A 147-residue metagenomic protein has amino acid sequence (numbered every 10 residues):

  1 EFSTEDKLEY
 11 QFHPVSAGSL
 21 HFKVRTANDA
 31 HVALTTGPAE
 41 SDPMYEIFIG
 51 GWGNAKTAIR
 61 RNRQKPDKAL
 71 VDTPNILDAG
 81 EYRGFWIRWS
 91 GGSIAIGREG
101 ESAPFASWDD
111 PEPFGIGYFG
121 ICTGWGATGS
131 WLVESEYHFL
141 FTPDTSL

Functional and structural regions predicted by a protein language model:
E1-R61, D144-L147: Secretory/extracellular carbohydrate-interaction modules and structurally similar beta-sandwich "look-alikes"
H13-V15, L77-G80, F114: Surface-exposed coil/turn segments at beta-strand junctions on protein surfaces, enriched
A17-H21, A27-T35, E112-L147: Ligand-recognition surfaces built from glycine- and aromatic
S41-M44, K65-A69, E101-W108: Surface-exposed loop/edge segments in extracytoplasmic proteins
G51, R60-Q64, D72, G115: Trp/Gly-enriched beta-strand/coil motifs that build multi-repeat beta-propeller-like domains and related W-rich binding
R63-W86: Short, aromatic/His-centered strand-loop micro-motif at the edge of beta-sheets
E81-W89, I94-R98: Short tryptophan-centered beta-strand motifs in secreted/extracellular beta-sheet-rich domains of glycan-recognition
R98-F119: Short, solvent-exposed beta-strand-to-loop segments that form ligand-recognition rims of beta-rich domains
